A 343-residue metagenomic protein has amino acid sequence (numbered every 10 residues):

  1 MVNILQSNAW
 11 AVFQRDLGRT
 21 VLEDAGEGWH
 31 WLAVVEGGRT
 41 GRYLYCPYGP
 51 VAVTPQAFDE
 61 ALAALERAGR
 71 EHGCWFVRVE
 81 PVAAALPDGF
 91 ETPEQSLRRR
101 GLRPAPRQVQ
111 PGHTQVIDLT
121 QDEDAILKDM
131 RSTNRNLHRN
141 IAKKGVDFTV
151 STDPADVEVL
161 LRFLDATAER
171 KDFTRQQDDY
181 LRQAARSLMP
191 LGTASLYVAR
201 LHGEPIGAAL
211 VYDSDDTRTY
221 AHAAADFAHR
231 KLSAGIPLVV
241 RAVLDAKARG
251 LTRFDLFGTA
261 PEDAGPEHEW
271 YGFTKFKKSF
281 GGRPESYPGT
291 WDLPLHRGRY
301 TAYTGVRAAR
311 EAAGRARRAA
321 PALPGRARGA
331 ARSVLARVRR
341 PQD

Functional and structural regions predicted by a protein language model:
M1-G41, V82-L86, R98-K231, D245: A conserved beta-strand-loop-helix scaffold within acyl/acetyltransferase catalytic domains
V2-S7, A11-D16, T20-V21, G37-R39 (+2 more regions): Active-site/acyl-donor-binding loops of N-acyltransferases
P47-G49, R78-E80, A221, F257: A cross-family glycoside hydrolase active-site/sugar-binding cleft signature
P47-V53, A228-R230: The substrate-binding groove and active-site-proximal loops of carbohydrate-active enzymes, especially glycoside
V51-A52, V82-A85, A260-A264: Short histidine/acidic/glycine/proline-rich micro-motifs that form metal- and phosphate-coordinating active-site loops
Q56-T114: Non-catalytic accessory segments adjacent to catalytic cores
A61-R67, Q183-A184, P190-G298: Aromatic (often tryptophan-rich) hydrophobic motifs at membrane interfaces
W75-E80, T149-S151, R253-L256: A structural signal for short, well-ordered beta-strand segments and their strand-loop junctions that often border
